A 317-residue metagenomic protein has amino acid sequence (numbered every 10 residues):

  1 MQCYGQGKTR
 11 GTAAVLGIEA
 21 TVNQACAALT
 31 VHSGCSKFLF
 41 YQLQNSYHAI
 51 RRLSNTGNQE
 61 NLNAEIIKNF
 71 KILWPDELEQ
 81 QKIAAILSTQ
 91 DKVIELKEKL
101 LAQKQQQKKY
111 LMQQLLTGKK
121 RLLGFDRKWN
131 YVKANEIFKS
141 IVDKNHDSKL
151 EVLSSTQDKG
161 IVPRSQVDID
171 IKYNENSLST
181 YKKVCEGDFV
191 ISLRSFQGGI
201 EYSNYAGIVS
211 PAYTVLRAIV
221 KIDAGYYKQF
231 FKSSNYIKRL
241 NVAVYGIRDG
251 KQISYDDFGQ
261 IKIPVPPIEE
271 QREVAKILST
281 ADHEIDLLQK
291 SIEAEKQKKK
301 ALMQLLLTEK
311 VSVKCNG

Functional and structural regions predicted by a protein language model:
M1-Q44, T180-Y236, S254: A short beta-sheet element
G17, T21-V22, A28, N135-E186: Sequence-specific dsDNA recognition surfaces
A20-A27, L43, N55-L78, R194 (+2 more regions): A short glycine-rich beta-alpha junction/loop motif
N69, E77, L122-N145: Non-catalytic DNA-recognition/assembly elements of restriction-modification systems
I83-I94, L122, V274-I285: Hydrophobic structural patches
S88, K172-L178, I247, S279: Short, solvent-exposed loop/turn positions at domain surfaces that link secondary-structure elements or cap domain
T89-K92, L96-V132, K290-G317: Short amphipathic coiled-coil heptad-repeat segments
